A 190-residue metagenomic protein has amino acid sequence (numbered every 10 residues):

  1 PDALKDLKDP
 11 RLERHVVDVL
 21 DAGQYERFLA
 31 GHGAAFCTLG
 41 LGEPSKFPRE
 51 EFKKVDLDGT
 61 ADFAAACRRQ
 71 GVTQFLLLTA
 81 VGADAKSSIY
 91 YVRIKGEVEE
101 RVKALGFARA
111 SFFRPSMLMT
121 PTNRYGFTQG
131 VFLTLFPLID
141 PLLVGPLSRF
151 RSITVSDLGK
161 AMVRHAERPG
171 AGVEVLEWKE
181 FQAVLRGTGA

Functional and structural regions predicted by a protein language model:
P1, L20, V81, S116: Short beta-to-alpha linker loops that shape the active-site pocket of alpha/beta-hydrolase fold enzymes
A3, Q70, A85-T188: Oxidoreductase cofactor-interface core, primarily capturing Rossmann-like NAD(P)-dependent enzymes
L4-D62, A66-R69: NAD(P)H-binding glycine-rich loop region in Rossmannoid oxidoreductase-like domains and their noncatalytic homologs
K8, R27, S45-P48, A80 (+4 more regions): A generic "cationic amphipathic patch" detector
T38-L39, F75-V81, F113-P115: SDR active-site strand-loop-helix element
P44-P48, G82-A83, L143-P146: Short amphipathic alpha-helical segments at helix-loop
E51-V98: Hydrophobic, well-structured mid-protein blocks that either form specific transmembrane helices
